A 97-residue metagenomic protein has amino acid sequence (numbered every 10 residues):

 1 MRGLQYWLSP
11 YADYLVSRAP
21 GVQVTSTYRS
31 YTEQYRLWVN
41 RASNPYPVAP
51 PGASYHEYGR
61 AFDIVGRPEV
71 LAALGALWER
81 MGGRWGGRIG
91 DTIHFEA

Functional and structural regions predicted by a protein language model:
M1-A53: Secreted/periplasmic proteins that engage bacterial cell-wall peptidoglycan
N44-A97: Catalytic cores and adjacent binding grooves of peptidoglycan-active enzymes
